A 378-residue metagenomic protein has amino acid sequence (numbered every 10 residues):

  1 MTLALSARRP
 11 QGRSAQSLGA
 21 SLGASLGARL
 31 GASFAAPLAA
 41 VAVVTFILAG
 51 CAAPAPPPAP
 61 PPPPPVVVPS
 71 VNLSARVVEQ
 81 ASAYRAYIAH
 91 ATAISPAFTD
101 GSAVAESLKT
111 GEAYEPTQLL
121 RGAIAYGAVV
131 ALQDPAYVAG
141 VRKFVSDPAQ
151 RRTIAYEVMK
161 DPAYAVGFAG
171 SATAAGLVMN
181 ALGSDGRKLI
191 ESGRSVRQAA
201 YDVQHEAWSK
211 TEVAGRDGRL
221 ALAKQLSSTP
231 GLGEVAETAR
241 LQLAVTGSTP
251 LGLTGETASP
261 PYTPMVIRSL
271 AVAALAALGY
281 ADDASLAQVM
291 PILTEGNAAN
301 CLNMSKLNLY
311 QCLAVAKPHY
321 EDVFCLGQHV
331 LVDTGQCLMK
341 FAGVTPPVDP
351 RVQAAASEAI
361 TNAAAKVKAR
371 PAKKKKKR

Functional and structural regions predicted by a protein language model:
M1-A32: N-terminal secretory signal peptides that target proteins for export/translocation
T2-A4, C51-Y280, I360-K366, R370: Acidic/polar low-complexity scaffolding segments in large eukaryotic proteins
T2-S6, L38, Q288, I292: A general structural-boundary detector
G12, A39, P56-A59: Intrinsically disordered, low-complexity segments enriched in proline/serine/threonine
A32, A49-G50: Residue-level detector of alpha-helical hydrophobic segments embedded in or interacting with membranes
A39-A49: Bacterial N-terminal signal peptides
A223, S227-G233, E237-R378: Soluble, non-transmembrane alpha-helical interaction regions
